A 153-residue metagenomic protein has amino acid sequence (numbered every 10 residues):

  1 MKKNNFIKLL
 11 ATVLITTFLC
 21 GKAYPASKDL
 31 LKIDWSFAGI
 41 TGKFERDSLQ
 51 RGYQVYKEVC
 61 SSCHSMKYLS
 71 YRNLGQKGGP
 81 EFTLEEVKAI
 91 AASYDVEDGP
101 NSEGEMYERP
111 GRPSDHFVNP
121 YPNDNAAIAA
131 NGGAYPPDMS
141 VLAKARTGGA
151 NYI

Functional and structural regions predicted by a protein language model:
K2-K43: Post-cleavage N-terminal segment of exported redox proteins
G21, E103-G104, N123-I128, V141: Intrinsically disordered, low-complexity boundary segments flanking structured domains
D29-Q54, S65-L84: Electrostatic cytochrome c docking/interface patches
L31-I40, D115-P122, A129, S140: Short, contiguous pre-domain boundary segments
G39, L69-S70, F82-D115: Acidic/histidine-rich catalytic neighborhood
E45-S48, Y135, G149, I153: Stable alpha-helical elements in mature extracytoplasmic
Q54-M66, V118-P122, Y135-K144, Y152: C-type cytochrome heme c attachment motif
S70, G75-G78, G111-S114, N123-A127 (+2 more regions): N-terminal soluble domains immediately following signal/targeting peptides that reside in extracytoplasmic
